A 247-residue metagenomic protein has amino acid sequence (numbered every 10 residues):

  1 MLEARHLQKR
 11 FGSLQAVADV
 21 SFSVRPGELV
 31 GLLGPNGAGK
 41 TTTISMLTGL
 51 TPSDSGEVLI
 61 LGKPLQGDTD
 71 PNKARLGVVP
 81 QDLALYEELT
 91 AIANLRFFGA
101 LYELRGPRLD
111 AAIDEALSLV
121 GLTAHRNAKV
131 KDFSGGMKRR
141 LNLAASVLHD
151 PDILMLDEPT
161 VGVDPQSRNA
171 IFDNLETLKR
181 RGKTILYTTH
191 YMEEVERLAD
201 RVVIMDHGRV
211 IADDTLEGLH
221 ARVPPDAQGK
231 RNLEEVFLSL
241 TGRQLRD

Functional and structural regions predicted by a protein language model:
G56-G67, P71-N72: Conserved ABC transporter NBD signature motif
R96, A100, R105-H125: Conserved ABC ATPase "signature" region
K129-F133: Conserved ABC ATPase signature
L154-D157: Catalytic Walker B motif of ABC-type/P-loop ATPase nucleotide-binding domains
D213-D214: ABC ATPase "signature
